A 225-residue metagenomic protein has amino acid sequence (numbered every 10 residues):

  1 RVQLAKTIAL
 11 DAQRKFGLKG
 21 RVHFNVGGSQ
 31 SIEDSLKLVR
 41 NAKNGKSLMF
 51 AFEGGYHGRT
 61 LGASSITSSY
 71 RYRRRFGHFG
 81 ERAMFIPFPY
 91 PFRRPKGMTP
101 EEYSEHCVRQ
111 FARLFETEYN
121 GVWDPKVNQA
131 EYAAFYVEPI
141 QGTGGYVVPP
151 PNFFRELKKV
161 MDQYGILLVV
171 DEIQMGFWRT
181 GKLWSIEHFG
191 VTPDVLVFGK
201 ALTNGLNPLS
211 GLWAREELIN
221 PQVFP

Functional and structural regions predicted by a protein language model:
R1-P225: Conserved N-terminal phosphate-binding loop of PLP-dependent enzymes in the Aspartate aminotransferase
